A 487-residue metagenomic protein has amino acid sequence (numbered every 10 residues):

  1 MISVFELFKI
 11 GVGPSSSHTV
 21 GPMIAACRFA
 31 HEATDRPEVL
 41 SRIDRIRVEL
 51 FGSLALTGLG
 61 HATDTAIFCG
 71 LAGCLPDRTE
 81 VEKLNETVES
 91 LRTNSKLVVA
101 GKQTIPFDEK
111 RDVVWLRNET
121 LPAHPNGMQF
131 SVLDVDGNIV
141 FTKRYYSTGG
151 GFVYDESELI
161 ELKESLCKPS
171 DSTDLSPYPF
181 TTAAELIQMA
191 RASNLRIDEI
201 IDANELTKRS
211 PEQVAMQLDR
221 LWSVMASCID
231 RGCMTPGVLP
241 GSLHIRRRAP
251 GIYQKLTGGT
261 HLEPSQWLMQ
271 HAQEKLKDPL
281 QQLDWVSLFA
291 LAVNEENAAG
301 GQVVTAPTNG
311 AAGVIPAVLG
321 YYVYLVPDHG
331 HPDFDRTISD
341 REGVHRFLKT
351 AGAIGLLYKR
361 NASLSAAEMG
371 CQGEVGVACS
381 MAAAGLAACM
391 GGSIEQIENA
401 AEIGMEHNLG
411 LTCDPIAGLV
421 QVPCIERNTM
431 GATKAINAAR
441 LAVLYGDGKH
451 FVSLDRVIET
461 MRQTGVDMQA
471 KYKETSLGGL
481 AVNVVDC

Functional and structural regions predicted by a protein language model:
I2-F5, V20-M23, C27-R28, R36-D108 (+6 more regions): Structured, active/binding-site neighborhoods that engage oxygen-rich ligands
F8-R28, A298-V318, M369-S380: Conserved phosphate/anionic-ligand binding catalytic regions in large, soluble enzymes, centered on
S17-T34, P316-G330, R336, A383-G391: Alpha-helical support elements that line or immediately flank enzyme active sites and cofactor-binding pockets
S41-G58, V88-V98, K349-N361, E402-P415 (+1 more regions): Short, mixed-charge aromatic SLiMs
P76-Q273: C-terminal regulatory domains involved in ligand/effector binding and gene-expression control
P211-G370, G479-C487: Accessory "access/gating" subregions that flank catalytic or transport cores
T337-S339, T350, L356-T429, L441-H450: Hydrophobic alpha-helical bundle architecture
D447-C487: Extended hydrophobic packing segments that form well-structured cores
